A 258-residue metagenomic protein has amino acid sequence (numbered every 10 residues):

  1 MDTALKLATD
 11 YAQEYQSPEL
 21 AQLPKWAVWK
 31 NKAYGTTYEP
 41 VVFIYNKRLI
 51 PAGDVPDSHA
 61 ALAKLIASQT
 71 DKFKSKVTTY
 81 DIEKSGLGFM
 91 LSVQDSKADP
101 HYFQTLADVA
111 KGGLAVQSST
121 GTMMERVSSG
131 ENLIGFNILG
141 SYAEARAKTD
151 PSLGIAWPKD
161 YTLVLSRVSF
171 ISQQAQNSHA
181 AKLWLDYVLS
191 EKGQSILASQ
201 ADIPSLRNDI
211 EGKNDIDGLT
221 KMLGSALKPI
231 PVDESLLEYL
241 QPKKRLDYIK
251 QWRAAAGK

Functional and structural regions predicted by a protein language model:
M1-A4, S128, L133-S152: A ligand-binding cleft/hinge motif common to bilobed small-molecule-binding domains
M1-S128: Extracytoplasmic ligand-binding site segments that recognize negatively charged/polar headgroups
K6-E14, A27-K30, A145-W157, K221: Ligand-binding "clamshell"
E39, Q104-A110, V116, G121 (+1 more regions): Periplasmic-binding protein-like
N46-R48, K64-S68, L91, D95 (+7 more regions): Sec-exported extracytoplasmic/periplasmic mature domains
M123-M124, Y142, A181, Q194: Short, hydrophobic alpha-helical packing/hinge segments within bilobed ligand-binding/sensory domains
R167, S172-V232: Mature extracytoplasmic/periplasmic domains
K228-K258: Conserved C-terminal helix/tail region of periplasmic/extracytoplasmic solute-binding proteins
